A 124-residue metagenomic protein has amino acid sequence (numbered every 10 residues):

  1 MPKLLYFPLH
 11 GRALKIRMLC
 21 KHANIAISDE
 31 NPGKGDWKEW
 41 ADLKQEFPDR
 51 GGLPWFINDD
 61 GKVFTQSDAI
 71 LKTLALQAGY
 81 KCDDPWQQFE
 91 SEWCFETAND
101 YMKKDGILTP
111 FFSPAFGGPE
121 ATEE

Functional and structural regions predicted by a protein language model:
M1-E123: GST-like domain detector, emphasizing the conserved glutathione-binding G-site in the N-terminal thioredoxin-like
